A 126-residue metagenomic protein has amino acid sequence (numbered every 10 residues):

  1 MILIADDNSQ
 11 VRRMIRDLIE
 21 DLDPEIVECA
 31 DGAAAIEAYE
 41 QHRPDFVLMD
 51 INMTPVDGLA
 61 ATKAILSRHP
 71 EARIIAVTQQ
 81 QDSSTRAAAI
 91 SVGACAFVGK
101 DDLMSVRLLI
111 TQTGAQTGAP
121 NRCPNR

Functional and structural regions predicted by a protein language model:
A5-D6, C29, V47: Conserved sequence signature across two-component system core domains
S9-V27: Two-component/phosphorelay signaling modules centered on CheY-like receiver
D31-A34, D57-A60: Acidic catalytic/metal-coordinating carboxylates
E40-H42, A64-A72, V92: Conserved phosphotransfer cores of two-component systems
H42-L48: Active-site beta3 strand of CheY-like receiver
T54: The feature encodes the CheY-like receiver
A60, Q81-G99, M104, L108: Alpha4 helix (beta4-alpha4-beta5 surface) of REC/receiver domains from two-component response regulators
